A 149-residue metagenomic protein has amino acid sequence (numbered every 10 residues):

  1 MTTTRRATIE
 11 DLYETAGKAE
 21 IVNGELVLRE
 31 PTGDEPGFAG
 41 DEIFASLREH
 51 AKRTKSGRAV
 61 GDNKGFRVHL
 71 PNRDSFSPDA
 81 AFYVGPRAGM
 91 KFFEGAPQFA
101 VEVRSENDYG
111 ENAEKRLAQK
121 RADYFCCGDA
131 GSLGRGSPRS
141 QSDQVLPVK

Functional and structural regions predicted by a protein language model:
M1-K149: Gly/Pro/Ser/Thr-rich low-complexity, intrinsically disordered segments predominantly at protein N-termini
